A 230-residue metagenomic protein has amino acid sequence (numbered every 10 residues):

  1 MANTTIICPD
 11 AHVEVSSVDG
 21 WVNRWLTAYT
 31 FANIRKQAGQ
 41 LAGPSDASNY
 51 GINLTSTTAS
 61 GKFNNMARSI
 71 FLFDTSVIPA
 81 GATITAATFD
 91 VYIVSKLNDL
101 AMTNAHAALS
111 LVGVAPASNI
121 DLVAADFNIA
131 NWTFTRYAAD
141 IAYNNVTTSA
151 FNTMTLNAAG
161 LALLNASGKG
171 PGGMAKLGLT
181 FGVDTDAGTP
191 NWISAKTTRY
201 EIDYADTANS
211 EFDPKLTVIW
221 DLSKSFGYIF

Functional and structural regions predicted by a protein language model:
A2-W21, L161-F230: Proprotein-processing/basic-patch segments
V13, W25, K36-L41, Y137 (+2 more regions): Positively charged, low-complexity intrinsically disordered regions
L26-K96, E211: A short beta-strand-loop element at or near the start of a globular domain
F73, A87-F89, L111, M154 (+1 more regions): Residue-level detector of buried hydrophobic side-chain packing in well-ordered secondary-structure elements
V77, T88, I93, A158-G160 (+2 more regions): Short, flexible loop/turn elements at secondary-structure junctions
G81, Y92-N104, D186-G188: Extended, low-complexity, turn-rich repeat/linker tracts enriched in Gly/Pro/Ser/Thr and Asp/Glu that occur
S95-K169: Beta-strand-rich interaction/scaffold domains
